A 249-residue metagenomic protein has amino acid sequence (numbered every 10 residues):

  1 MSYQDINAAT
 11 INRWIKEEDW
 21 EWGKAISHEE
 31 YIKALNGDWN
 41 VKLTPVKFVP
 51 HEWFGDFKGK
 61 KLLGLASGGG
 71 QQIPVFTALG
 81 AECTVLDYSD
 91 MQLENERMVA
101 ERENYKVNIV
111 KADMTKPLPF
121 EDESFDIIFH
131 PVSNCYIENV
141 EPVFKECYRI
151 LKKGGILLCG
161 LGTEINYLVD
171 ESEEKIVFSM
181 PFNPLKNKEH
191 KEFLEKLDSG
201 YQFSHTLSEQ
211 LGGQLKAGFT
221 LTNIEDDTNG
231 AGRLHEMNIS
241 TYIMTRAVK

Functional and structural regions predicted by a protein language model:
A25-K60: Conserved alpha-helix/loop element of class I SAM-dependent methyltransferases that forms part of the SAM/SAH-binding
K60-P117: Class I SAM-dependent methyltransferase SAM/SAH-binding core
T115-I128: A short acidic, Gly/Pro-enriched loop at the edge of an enzyme's catalytic core that lines a small-molecule cofactor
D126-E141: A short SAM/SAH-binding and catalytic strip from SAM-dependent methyltransferases
E141-I156: A short glycine-rich, Lys/Arg-flanked "PGG" loop and its adjoining helix->strand segment in the class I
I156-E189: Conserved class I S-adenosyl-L-methionine
Y201-I224: Short alpha-helix
A217-F219, R233-K249: Core SAM-dependent methyltransferase catalytic element
